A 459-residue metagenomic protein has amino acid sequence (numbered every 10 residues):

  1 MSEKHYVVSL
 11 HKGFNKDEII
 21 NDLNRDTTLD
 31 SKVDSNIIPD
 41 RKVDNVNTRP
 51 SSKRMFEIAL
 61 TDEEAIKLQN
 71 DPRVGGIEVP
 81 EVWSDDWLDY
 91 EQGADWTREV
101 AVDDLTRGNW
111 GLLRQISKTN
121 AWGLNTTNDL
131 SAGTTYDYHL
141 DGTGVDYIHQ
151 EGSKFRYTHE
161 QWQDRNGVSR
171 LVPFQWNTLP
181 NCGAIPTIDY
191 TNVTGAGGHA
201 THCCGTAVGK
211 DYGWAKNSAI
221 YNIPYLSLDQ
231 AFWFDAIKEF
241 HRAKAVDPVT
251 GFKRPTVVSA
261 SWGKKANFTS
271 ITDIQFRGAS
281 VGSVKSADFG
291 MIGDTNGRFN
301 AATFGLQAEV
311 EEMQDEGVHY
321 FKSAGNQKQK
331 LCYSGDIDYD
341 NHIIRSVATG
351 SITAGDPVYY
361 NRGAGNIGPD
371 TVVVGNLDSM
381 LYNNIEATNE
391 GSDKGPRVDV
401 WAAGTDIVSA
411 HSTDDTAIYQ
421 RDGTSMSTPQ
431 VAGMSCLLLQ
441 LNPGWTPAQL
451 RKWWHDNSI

Functional and structural regions predicted by a protein language model:
S2-H11: Short glycine-/aliphatic-rich beta-strand segments at the starts of folded cytosolic domains
G13-F14, V82-W83, G152-R156, W162 (+7 more regions): Acidic glycine-/aspartate-rich tracts in secreted/extracellular proteins
T27-K118, N326: Autoinhibitory propeptides
T61-E64, D89-H149, I188-Y190, A301-G305 (+2 more regions): N-terminal domain-start motif of subtilase-like serine proteases
N70-R73, V208-Y212, K238-V246, G263 (+5 more regions): Sec-exported extracytoplasmic/periplasmic mature domains
G108, N125-D235, T250-V257, A266-S270 (+4 more regions): Subtilisin-like serine protease catalytic core
E151, S346-Q440, G444: Extracellular S/T/G-rich loop segment that most often corresponds to the catalytic His/Ser-adjacent loop
Y225-N366, T413-P429: Substrate-binding/access-modulating region of protease and related hydrolase catalytic domains
